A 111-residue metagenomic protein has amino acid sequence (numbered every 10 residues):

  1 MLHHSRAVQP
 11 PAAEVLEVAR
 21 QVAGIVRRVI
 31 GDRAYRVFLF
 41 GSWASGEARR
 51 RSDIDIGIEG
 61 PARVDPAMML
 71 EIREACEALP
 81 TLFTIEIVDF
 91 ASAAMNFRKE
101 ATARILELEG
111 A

Functional and structural regions predicted by a protein language model:
M1-R36, S45-R50, E59-A111: Catalytic core of pol beta-like nucleotidyltransferases
S42: Conserved H-loop
